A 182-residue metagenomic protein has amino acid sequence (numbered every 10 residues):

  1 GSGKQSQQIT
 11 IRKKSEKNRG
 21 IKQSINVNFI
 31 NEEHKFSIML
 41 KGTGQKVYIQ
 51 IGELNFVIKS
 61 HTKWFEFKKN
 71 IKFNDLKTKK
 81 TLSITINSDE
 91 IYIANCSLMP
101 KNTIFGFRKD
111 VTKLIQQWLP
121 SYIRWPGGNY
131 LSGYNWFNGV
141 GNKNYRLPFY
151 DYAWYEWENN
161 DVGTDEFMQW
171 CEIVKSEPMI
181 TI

Functional and structural regions predicted by a protein language model:
G1-N160, E172-M179: Extracellular and organelle-lumenal recognition/adhesion modules and their flexible linkers in secreted
T164-F167: Active-site cores of enzymes that catalyze phosphoryl transfer or operate on phosphate-rich substrates
